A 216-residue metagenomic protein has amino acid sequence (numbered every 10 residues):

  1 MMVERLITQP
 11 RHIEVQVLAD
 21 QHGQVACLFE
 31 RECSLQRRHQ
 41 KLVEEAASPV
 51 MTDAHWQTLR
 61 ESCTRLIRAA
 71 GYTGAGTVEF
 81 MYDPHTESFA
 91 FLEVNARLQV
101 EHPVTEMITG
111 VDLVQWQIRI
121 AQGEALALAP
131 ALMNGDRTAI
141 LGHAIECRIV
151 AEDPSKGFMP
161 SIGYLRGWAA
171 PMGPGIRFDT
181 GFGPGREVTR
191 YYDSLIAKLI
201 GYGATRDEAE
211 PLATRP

Functional and structural regions predicted by a protein language model:
M1-P216: ATP-dependent carboxylate activation and anion-phosphoryl transfer catalytic cores that bind Mg-ATP to form
